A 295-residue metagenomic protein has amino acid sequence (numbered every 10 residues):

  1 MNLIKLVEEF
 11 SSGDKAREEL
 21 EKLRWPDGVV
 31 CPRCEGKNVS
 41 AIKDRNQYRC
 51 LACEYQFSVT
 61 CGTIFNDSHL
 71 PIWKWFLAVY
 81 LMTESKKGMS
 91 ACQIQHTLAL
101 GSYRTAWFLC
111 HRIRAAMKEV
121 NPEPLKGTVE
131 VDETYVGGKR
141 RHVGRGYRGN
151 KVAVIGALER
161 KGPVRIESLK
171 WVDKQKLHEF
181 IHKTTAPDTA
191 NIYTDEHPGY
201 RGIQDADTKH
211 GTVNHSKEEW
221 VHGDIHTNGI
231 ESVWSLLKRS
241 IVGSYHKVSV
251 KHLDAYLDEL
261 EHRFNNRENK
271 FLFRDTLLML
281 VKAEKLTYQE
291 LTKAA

Functional and structural regions predicted by a protein language model:
M1-A295: Residue-level recognition of single "structural anchor" positions that define or cap local secondary structure
